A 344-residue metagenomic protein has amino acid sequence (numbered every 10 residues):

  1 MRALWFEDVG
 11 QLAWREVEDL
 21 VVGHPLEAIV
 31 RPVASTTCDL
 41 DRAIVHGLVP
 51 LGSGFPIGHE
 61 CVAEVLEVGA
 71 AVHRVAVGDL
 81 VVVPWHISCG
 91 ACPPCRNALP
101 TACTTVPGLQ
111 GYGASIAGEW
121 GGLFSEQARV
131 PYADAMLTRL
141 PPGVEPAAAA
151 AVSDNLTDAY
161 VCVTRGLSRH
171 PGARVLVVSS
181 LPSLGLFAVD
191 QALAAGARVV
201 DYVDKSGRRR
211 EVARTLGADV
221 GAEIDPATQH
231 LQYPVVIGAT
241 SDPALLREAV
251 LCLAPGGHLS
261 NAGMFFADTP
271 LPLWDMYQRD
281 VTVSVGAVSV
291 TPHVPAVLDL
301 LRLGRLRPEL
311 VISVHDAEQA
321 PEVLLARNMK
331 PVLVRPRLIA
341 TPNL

Functional and structural regions predicted by a protein language model:
M1-A3, R247, T291-L344: C-terminal hydrophobic helical "lid"/dimerization subdomain of Rossmann-like NAD(P)H-dependent oxidoreductases
L20-S35, V45-R96, G121, P141: Glycine-rich beta-strand-centered segment in the early N-terminal region that forms part of a ligand/cofactor-binding
G23-H24, A76, H170, A254 (+1 more regions): Residue-level recognition of short, solvent-exposed, well-ordered loop/turn junctions that link secondary-structure
C89-S179: NAD(P)H dinucleotide-binding glycine-rich loop of Rossmann-like/cofactor-binding domains, especially the beta1-alpha1
R139-P226: Mid-domain Rossmann-like dinucleotide-binding core that forms the NAD(H)/NADP(H) cofactor-binding site
L167-L176, A194-A195, G207-T282, T341-N343: Glycine-rich cofactor phosphate-binding loops and adjacent beta1-alpha1 units of small-molecule cofactor enzyme domains
V203-K205, A239, A287: N-terminal Rossmann-fold cofactor-binding loop
H258, P270-L310: Rossmann-fold dehydrogenase core element
